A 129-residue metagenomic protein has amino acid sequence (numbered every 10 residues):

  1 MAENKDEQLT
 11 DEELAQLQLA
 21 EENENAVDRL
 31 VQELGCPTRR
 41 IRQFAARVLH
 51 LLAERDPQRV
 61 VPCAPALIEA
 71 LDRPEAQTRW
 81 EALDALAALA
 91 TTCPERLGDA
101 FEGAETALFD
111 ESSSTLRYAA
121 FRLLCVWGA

Functional and structural regions predicted by a protein language model:
M1-E33: N-terminal "cap/leader" segments of large eukaryotic alpha-helical scaffolds
A2, L34-P37, L71-P74, L108-S112: Alpha-solenoid helical repeat architecture
E7-Q8, E24, R39-R40, A76-Q77 (+1 more regions): Alpha-helix N-cap/helix-start positions at coil->helix boundaries
T10-L14, D28, Q43-A46, R79-L83 (+1 more regions): Alpha-solenoid HEAT/ARM repeat scaffold
E21-E33, P57-A70, P94-L108: Amphipathic alpha-helical scaffolding segments comprising HEAT/armadillo-like alpha-solenoid repeats
H50-L51, A87, C125-V126: Structural signature of alpha-helical solenoid repeat scaffolds
E54-R55, T91-E95, A129: Alpha-solenoid helical repeat scaffolds
E102-A129: A contiguous pocket-lining binding segment that forms or flanks enzyme active sites
